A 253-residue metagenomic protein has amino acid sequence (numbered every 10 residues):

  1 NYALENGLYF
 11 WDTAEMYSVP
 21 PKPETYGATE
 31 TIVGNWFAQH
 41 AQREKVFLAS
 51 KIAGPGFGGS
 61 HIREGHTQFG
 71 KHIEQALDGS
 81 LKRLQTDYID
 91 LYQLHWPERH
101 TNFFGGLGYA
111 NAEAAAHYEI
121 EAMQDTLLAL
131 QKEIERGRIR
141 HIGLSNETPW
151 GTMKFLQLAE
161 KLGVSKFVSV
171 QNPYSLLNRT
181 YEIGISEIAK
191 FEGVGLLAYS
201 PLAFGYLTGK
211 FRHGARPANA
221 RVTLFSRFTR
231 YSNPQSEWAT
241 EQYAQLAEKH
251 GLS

Functional and structural regions predicted by a protein language model:
N1, G58-E74, E113-E121: Active-site mouth loops of central-metabolism enzymes
N1, P97-S253: Beta/alpha (TIM)-barrel catalytic core signal, keyed to glycine-rich beta->alpha loops juxtaposed to Asp/Glu that bind
N1-K51, K71-E74, D87, A129-E135: N-terminal binding-site loop/beta-alpha segment at the start of enzyme catalytic domains that lines or forms
L8-F10, K45-K51, R83, Y88-Q93 (+3 more regions): Structural preference for beta-strand elements that scaffold enzyme active sites
S18, P55, L177: Glycine-/small-residue-rich active-site loops that bind phosphorylated ligands and cofactors
E30-F37, L77-L81, L130, T152-E160: Short, well-ordered amphipathic alpha-helices
A49-E64, Q93, R99-G108: N-terminal small/glycine-rich loop or linker at the start of catalytic domains across soluble metabolic enzymes
H72-Q93, E133, E160: CE4/NodB-like, metal-dependent polysaccharide N-deacetylase domain that modifies extracellular/periplasmic N-acetylated
